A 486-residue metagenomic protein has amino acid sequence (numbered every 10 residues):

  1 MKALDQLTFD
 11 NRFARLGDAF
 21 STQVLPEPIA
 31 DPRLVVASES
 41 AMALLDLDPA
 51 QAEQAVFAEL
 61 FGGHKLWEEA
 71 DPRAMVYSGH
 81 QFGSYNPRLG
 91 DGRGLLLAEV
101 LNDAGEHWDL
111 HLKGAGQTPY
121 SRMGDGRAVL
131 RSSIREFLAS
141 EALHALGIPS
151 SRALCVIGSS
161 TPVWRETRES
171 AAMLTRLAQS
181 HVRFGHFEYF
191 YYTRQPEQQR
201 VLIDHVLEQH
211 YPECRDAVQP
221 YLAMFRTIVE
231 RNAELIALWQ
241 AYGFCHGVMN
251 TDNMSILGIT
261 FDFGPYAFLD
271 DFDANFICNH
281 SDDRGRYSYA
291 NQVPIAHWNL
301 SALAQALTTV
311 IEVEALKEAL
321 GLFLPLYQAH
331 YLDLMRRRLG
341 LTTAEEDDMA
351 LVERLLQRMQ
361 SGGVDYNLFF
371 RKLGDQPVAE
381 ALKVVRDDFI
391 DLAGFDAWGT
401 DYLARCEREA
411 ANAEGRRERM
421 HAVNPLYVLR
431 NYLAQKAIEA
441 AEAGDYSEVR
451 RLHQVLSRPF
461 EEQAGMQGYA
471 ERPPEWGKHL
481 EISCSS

Functional and structural regions predicted by a protein language model:
M1-L7, G17-T22, A98-E106, Y120 (+6 more regions): Phosphate-binding glycine-rich loops and adjacent basic patches that engage nucleotide phosphates, nucleic-acid
M1-Y77, C278, D283-S486: Regulatory N- and C-terminal appendages and interdomain linkers associated with kinase/kinase-like NTP transferase
F13-G17, W108-T118, I203, L207 (+2 more regions): Active-site-adjacent bridging/hinge elements
L25-P26, D125-R127, L222-A223: Short, contiguous strand/loop micro-motifs
D31-L34, E39-F57, G62-D216, L257-I259 (+7 more regions): Conserved ATP-binding subdomain of kinase catalytic cores across diverse folds
S133, P162-H246, L257-A350, R354-Q357: ATP-dependent phospho-/nucleotidyl transfer catalytic cores
T251-D252, I256: Catalytic-loop Lys-Pro-X-Asn motif of eukaryotic-like protein kinases
